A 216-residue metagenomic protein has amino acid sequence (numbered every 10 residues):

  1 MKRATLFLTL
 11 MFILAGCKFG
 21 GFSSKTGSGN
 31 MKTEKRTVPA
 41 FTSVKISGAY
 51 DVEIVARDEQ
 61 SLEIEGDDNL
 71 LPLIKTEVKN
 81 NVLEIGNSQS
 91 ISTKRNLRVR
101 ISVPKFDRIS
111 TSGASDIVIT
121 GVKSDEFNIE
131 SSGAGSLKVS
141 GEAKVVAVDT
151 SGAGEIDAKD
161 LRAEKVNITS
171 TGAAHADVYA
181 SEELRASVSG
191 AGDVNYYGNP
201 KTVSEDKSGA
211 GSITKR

Functional and structural regions predicted by a protein language model:
A4-F7, C17-L71, V82-R100, T214-R216: Short acidic/polar N-terminal linker immediately downstream of export determinants
E34-K35, T42-I54, I91-I101, K105-R216: Extended, compositionally simple hydrophobic/Ser/Thr-rich segments that build repetitive fibrous architectures
